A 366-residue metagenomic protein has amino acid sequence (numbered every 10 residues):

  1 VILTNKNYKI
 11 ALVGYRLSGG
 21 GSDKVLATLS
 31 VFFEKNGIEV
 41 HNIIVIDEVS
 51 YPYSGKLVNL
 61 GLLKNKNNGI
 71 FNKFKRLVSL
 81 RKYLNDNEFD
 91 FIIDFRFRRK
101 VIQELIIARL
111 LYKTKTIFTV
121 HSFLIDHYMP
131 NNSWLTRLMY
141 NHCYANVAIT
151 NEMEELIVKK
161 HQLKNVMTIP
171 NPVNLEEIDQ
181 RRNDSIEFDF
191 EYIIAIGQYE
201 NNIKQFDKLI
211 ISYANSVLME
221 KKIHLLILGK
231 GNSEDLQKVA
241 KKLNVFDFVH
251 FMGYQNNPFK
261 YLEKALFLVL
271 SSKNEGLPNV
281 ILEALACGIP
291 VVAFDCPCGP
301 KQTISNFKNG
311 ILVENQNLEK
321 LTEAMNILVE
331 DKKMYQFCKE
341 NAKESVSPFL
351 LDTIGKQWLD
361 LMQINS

Functional and structural regions predicted by a protein language model:
A11-V13, S185-K204, I210-Y213, K339: Conserved donor-binding/catalytic core segment of Leloir-type glycosyltransferases
L12-G20, K24-N72, M153, K160 (+1 more regions): N-terminal strand-loop element at the rim of the active site of nucleotide-sugar-dependent glycosyltransferases
D23-T28, E200-N215, L225, E234-D235 (+1 more regions): A conserved mid-protein helix/loop that constitutes part of the nucleotide-sugar donor-binding site
F91-K113, I125: An aromatic- and histidine-rich active-site surface loop
E152, P172: Carbohydrate-associated surface elements
Y254, K273: Aromatic "clamp/platform" in nucleotide-sugar-dependent glycosyltransferases that forms part of the donor/acceptor
P290-F294: Short hydrophobic beta-strand element within catalytic cores of glycosyltransferases and related nucleotide-activated
S305-F307, I311-L318, N326-K332, S347: Conserved acidic donor-binding segment of nucleotide-sugar-dependent glycosyltransferases
